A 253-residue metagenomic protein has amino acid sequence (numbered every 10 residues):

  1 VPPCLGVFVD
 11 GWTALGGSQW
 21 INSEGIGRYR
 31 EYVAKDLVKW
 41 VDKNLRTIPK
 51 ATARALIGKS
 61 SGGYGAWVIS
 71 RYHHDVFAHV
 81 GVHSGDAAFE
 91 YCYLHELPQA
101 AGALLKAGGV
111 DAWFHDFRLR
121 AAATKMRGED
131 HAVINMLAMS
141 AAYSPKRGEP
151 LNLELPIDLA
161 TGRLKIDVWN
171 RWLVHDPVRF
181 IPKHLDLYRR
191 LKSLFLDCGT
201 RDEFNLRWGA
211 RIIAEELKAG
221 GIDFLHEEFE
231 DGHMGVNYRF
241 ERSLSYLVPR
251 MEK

Functional and structural regions predicted by a protein language model:
V1-K253: Non-catalytic cap/lid and distal C-terminal segments of serine-dependent acyl enzymes
